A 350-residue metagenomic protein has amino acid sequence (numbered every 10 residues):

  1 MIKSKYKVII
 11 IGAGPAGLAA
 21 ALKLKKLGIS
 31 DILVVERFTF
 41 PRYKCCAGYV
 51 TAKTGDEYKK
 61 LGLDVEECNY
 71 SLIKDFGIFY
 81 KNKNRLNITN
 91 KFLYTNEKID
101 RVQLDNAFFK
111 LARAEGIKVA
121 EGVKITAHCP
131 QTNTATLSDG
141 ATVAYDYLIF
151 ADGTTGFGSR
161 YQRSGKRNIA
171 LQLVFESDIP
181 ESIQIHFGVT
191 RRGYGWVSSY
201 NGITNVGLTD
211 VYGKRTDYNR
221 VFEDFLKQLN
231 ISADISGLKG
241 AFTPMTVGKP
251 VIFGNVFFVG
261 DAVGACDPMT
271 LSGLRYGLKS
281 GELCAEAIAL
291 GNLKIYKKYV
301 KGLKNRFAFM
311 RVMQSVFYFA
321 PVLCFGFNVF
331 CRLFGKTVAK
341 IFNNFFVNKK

Functional and structural regions predicted by a protein language model:
I2-A16: Beta1/beta-strand and adjacent pyrophosphate-binding region of the FAD-binding site in flavoprotein oxidoreductases
I9, A13, L22-C45: Glycine-rich FAD pyrophosphate-binding loop
A13, K23, A107-I235, G248-V251 (+1 more regions): Predominantly flavin-linked oxidoreductase catalytic cores and closely associated redox partners
T39-I78: N-terminal FAD cofactor-binding segment of flavoenzymes
Y49, N90-L111, Y212-N219: Short beta-strand to alpha-helix junction loop
G213-A285, I295-K298: FAD/FMN-dependent oxidoreductases across multiple families
G248, E286-V322: Active-site-proximal substrate-binding core of FAD-dependent oxidoreductases
M313-K350: C-terminal auxiliary extensions adjacent to catalytic cores
